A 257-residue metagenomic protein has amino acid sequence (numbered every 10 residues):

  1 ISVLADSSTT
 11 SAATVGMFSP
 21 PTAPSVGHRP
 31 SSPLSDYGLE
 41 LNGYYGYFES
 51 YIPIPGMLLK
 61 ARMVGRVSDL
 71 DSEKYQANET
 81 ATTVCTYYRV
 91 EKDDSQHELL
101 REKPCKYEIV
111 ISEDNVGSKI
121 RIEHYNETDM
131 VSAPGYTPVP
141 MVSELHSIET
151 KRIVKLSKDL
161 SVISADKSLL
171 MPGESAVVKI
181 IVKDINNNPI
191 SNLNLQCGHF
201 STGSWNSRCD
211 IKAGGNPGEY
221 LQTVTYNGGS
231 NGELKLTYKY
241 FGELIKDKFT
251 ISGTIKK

Functional and structural regions predicted by a protein language model:
I1-A176, K183-N188, D210-G215, L221 (+2 more regions): Ser/Thr/Pro/Gly-rich low-complexity disordered regions
P189-Q196: Short, ordered, surface-exposed loop/turn motifs in non-cytosolic proteins
Q196-C209: Short amphipathic beta-strand segments in non-cytosolic proteins
